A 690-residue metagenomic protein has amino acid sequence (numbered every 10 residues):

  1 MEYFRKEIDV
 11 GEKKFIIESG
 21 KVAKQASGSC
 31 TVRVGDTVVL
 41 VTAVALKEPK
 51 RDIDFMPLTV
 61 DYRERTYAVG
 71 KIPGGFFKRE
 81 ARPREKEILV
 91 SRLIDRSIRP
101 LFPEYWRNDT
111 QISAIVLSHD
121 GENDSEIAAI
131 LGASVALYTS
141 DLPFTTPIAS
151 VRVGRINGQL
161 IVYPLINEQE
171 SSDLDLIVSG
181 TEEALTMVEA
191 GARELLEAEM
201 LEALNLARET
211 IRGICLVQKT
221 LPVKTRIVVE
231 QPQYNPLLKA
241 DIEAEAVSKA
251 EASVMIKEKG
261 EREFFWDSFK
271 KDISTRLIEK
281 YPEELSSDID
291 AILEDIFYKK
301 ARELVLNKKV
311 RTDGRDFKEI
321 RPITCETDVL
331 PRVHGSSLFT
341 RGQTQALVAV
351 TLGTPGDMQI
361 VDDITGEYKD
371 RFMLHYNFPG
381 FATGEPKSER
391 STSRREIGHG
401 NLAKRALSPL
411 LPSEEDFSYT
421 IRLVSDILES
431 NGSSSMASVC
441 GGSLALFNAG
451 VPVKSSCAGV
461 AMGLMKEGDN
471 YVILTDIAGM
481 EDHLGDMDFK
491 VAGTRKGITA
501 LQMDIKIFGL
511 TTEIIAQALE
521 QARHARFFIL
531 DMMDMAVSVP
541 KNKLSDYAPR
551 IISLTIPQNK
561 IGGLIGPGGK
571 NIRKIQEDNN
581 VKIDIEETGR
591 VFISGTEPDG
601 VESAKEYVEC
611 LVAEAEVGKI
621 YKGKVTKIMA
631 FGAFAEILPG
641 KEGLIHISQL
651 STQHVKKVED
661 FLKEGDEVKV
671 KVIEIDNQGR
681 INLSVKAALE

Functional and structural regions predicted by a protein language model:
M1-L46, Q233-G366, P549-G563, N571 (+1 more regions): Extended amphipathic alpha-helical scaffolds
M1-Q231: Long, basic N-terminal domains or extensions that often function in RNA/ssDNA interaction or organelle/cellular
A26-Q111, V116-N123, E189, M200 (+4 more regions): Glycine-rich, flexible beta-strand/loop modules in the N-terminal catalytic cores of phosphate-handling
G28-C30, V38, N123-D141, T327-V350 (+2 more regions): Conserved phosphate/anionic-ligand binding catalytic regions in large, soluble enzymes, centered on
E104-T110, T145-P147, I214-E230, E283-D290 (+5 more regions): Flexible, glycine/charged-enriched surface loops at secondary-structure junctions
D141-K257, L446-N542: Mobile "lid/hinge" segments at catalytic clefts and subdomain interfaces of large enzymes
V228-L237, F528-L554, G600-K622: Long, charged amphipathic helices and adjacent flexible linkers at domain junctions
P549-I551, Q558-E690: Single-stranded RNA-binding regions, centering on S1/OB-family and related RNA-binding modules
